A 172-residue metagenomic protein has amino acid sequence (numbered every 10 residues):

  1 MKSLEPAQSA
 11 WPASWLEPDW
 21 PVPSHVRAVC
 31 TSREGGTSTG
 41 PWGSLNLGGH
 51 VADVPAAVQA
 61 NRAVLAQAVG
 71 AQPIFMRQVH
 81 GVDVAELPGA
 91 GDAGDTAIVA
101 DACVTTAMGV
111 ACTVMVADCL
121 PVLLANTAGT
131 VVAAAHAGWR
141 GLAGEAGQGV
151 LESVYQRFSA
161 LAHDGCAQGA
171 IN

Functional and structural regions predicted by a protein language model:
M1-N172: Active-site microenvironment for binding and transforming phosphate-containing groups
